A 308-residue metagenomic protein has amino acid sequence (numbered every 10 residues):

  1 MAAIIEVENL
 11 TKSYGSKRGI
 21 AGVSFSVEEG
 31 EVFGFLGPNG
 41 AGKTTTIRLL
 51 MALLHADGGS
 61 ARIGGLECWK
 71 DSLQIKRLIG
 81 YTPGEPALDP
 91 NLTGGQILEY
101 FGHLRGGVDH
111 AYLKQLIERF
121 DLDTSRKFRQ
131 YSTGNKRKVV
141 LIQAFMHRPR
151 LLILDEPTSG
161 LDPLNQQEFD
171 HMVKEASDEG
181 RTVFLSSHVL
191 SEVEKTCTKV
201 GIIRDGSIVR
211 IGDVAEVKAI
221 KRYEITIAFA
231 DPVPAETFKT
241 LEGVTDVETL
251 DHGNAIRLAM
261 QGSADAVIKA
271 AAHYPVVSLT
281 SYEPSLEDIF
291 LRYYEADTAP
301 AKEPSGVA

Functional and structural regions predicted by a protein language model:
A2-V7, K12-R204, V209-R210: ABC transporter nucleotide-binding domains
D71, D213, A266: Short acidic active-site motifs
G94, V214, E283-L286: Structural motif detector for alpha-helix initiation sites
P149, E242-T245, Y274-P275: Structural motif
D170-A259: ABC transporter nucleotide-binding domain
A259-A308: C-terminal coupling/interaction segments
